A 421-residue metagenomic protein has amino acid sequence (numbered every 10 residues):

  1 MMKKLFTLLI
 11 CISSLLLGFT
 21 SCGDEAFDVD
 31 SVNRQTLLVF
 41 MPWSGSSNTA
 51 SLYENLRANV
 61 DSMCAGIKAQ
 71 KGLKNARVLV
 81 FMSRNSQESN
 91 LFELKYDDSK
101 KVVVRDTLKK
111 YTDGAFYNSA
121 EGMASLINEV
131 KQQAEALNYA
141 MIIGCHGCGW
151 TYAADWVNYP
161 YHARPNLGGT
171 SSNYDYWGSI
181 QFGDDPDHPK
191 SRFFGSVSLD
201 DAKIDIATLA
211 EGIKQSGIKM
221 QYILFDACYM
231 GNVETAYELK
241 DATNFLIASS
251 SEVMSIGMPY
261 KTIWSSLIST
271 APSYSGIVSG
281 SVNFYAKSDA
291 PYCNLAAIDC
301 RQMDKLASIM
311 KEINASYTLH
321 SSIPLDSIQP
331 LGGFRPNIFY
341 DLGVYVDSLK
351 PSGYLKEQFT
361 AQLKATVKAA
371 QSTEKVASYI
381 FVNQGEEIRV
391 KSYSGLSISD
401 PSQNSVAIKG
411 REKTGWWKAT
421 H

Functional and structural regions predicted by a protein language model:
M1-L9, S249: Bacterial N-terminal signal peptides that target proteins for export
M2, S14-V39: Bacterial Sec-dependent N-terminal signal peptides
D30, G168-H421: Terminal, contiguous helix-loop blocks that mediate binding/assembly
N33-T36, G72-V78, A134-A140, G217-Y222 (+1 more regions): Loop/turn elements at helix/coil->beta-strand transitions in domains of secreted/extracellular proteins
W43-S47, R84-E88, G114-A115, C145-T151 (+3 more regions): Solvent-exposed loop/turn segments at secondary-structure junctions within structured extracellular/periplasmic domains
S47, Q87-E88, K95-Q133: Functional beta-strand-loop-alpha-helix junction segments that form "active/interaction loops" within catalytic
L52-K68, G72-S86: N-terminal carbohydrate-binding/catalytic regions of secreted carbohydrate-active enzymes
S83-D106, I143-S196: Surface-exposed loop and adjacent secondary-structure segments within mature catalytic domains
